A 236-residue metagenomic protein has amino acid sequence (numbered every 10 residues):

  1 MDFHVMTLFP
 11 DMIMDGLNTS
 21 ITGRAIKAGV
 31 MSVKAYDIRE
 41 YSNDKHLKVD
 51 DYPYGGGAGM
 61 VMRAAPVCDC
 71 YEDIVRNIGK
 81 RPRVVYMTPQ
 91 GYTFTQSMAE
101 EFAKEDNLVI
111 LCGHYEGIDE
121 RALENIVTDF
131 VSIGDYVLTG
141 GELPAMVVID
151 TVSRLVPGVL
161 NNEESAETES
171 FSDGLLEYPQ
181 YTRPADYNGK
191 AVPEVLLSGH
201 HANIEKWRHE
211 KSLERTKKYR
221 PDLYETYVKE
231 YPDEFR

Functional and structural regions predicted by a protein language model:
M1, P184-R236: SAM-dependent methyltransferases
D2-E40: Glycine-rich, flexible N-terminal cofactor/catalytic loop recognition
H4-M6, K34-Y36, V85, L108-V109 (+1 more regions): Hydrophobic/aromatic beta-strand patches that form the interior of the parallel beta-sheet core in alpha/beta enzyme
D37-K48, T128: Short, hydrophobic/aliphatic alpha-helical segments
V49-C70: Short, structured active-site "lid" loops
R63-H114, E120: S-adenosyl-L-methionine/SAH cofactor-binding core of RNA-modifying enzymes
I118, A122-E169: Structured adenosyl-cofactor binding patch, chiefly the S-adenosyl-L-methionine
L143, L155-E194: Internal, active-site/partner-interface "lid" segment
